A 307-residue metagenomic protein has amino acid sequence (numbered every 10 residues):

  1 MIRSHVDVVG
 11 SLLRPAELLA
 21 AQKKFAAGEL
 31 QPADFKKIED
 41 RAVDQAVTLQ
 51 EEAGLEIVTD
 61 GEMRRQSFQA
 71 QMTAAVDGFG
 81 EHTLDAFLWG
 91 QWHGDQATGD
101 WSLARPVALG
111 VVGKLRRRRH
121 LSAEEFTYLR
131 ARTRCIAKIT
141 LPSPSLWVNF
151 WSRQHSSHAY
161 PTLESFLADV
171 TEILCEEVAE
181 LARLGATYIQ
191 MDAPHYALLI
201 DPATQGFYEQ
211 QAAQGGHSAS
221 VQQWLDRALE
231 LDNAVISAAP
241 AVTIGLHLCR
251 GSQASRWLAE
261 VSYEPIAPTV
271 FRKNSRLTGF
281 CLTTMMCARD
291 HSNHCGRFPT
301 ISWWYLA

Functional and structural regions predicted by a protein language model:
M1-A307: Domain-level signal for soluble alpha/beta catalytic cores
